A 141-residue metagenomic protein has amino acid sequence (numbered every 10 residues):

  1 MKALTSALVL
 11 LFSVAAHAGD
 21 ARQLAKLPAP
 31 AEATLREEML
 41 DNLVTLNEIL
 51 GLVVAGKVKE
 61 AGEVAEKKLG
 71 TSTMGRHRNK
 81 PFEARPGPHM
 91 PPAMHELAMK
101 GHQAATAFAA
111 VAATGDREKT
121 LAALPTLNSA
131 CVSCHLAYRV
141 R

Functional and structural regions predicted by a protein language model:
M1-V9: Sec-dependent signal peptide recognition, specifically the positively charged N-region followed immediately by
V9-F12, A61: Residues in flexible loops and secondary-structure boundaries
S13-A18: N-terminal signal peptide c-region/cleavage motif recognized by signal peptidases
G19-R141: Sequence context surrounding c-type heme c attachment/ligation sites in exported
